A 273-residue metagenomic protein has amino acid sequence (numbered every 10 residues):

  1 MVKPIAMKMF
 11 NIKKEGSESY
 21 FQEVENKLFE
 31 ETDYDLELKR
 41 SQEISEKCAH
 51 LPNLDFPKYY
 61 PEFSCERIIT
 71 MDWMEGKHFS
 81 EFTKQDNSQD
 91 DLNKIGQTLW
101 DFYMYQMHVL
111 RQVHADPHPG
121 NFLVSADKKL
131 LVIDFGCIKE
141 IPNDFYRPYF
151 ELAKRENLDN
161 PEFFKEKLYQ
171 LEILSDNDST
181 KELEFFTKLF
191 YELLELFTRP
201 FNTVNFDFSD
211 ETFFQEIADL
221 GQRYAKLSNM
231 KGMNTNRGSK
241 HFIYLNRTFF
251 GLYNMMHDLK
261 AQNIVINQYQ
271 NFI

Functional and structural regions predicted by a protein language model:
M1-S80, L110: Conserved ATP-binding subdomain of kinase catalytic cores across diverse folds
G16, L36, L51, H114-D116 (+2 more regions): Short, surface-exposed helix-loop/turn micro-motifs enriched in polar/charged residues
Q22, C65, M74-G76, K84-Q85 (+2 more regions): Helix-rich C-lobe and terminal helical cap/extension of kinase-like folds
E37, T70, H118, D134 (+1 more regions): Residue-level signature of catalytic and energy-coupling elements of molecular machines, predominantly ATP/GTP-dependent
I44-L51, D86-A115: Conserved kinase catalytic-core helix
P57, E81-F82, D116, F164-K167: Short, hydrophobic secondary-structure boundary micro-motifs
G120-V124: Hydrophobic residue at the +6 position relative to the catalytic HRD Asp in the kinase catalytic loop
